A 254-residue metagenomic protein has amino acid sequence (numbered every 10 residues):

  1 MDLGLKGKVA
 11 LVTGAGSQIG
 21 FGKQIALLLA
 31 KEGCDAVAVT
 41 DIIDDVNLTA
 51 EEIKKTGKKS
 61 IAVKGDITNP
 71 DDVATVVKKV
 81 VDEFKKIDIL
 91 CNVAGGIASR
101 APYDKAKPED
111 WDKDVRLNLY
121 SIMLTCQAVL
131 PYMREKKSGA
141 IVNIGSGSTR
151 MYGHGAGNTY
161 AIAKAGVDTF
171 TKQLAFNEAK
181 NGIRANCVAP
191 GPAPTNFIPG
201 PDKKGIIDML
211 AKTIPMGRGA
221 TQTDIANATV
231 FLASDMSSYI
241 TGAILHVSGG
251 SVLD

Functional and structural regions predicted by a protein language model:
L3-V37: Canonical Rossmann dinucleotide-binding motif of NAD(H)/NADP(H)-dependent dehydrogenases/reductases, specifically
K64-V76, P108, T223-D224: The beta1-alpha1 cofactor-binding region of Rossmann-like NAD(H)/NADP(H)-dependent oxidoreductases
A74, I97-D112, E135, G155-T159 (+1 more regions): Conserved mid-core segment of classical short-chain dehydrogenase/reductases
D88, D104-M123, S138, V142 (+2 more regions): Catalytic Tyr-X3-Lys loop
I97, M151, K212-T213, T229-V230 (+1 more regions): Short C-terminal tail/terminal secondary-structure segment of NAD(P)H-dependent dehydrogenase/reductase domains
C126, A163, T171: Active-site helix of classical SDR
P131, R150, F176-N177, S238: Alpha-helical segment proximal to the catalytic Tyr-Lys
S146: Residue(s) in the substrate-gating loop at a strand-loop-helix junction that position the organic substrate next
